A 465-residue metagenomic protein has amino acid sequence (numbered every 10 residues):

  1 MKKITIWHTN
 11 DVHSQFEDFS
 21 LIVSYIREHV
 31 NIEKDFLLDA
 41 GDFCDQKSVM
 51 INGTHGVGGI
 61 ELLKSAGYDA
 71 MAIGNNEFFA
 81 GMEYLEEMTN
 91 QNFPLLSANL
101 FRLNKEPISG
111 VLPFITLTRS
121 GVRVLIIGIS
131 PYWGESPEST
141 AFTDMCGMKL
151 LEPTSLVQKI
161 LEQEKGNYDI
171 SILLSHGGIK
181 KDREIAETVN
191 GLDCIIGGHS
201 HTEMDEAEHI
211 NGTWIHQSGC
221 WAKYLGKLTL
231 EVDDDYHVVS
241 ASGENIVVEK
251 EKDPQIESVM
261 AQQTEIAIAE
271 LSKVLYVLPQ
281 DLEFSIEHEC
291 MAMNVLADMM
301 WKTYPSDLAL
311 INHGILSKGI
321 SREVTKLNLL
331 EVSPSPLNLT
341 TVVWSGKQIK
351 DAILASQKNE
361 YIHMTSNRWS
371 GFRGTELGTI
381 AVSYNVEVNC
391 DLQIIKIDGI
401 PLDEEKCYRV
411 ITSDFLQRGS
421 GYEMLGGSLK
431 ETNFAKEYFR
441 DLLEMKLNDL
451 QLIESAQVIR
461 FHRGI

Functional and structural regions predicted by a protein language model:
M1-V247, E289-M299, A309: Acidic, metal/ion-coordinating pockets
H8-N10, Q280-E283, L337-N338, M424-L425: Glycine- and acidic
Q15-D18, I320-I465: Feature captures C-terminal
I26-V30, T89, L161-Y168, I179 (+6 more regions): Structural signal for hydrophobic packing residues in well-ordered secondary-structure cores of soluble enzyme domains
E135-S139, K227, K250-S258, I320-S321 (+1 more regions): A short, polar/proline- and glycine-enriched secondary-structure boundary/capping micro-motif
S175, H313, T412-D414: Structural motif
C194, S218, L225-G226, M299-P305 (+2 more regions): Charge-rich, low-complexity terminal tails
D233-V324, L447-I465: A short C-terminal boundary segment appended to hydrolase-like catalytic domains
